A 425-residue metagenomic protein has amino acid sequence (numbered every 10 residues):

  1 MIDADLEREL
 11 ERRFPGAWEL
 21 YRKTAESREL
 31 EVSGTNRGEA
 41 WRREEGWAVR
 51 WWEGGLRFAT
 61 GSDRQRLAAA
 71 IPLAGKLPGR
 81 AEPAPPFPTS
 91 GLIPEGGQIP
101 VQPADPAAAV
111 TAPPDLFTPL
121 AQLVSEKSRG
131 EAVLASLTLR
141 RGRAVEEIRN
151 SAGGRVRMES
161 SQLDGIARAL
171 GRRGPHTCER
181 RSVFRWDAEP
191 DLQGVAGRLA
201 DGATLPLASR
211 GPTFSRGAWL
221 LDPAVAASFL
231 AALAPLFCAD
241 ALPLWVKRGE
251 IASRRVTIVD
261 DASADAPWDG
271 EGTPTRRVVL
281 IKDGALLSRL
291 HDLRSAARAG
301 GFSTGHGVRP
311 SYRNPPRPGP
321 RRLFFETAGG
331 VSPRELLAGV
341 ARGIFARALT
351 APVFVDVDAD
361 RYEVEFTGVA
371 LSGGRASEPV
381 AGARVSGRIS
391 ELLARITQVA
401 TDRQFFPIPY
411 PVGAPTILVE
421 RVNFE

Functional and structural regions predicted by a protein language model:
M1-E425: N-terminal small-residue-enriched
